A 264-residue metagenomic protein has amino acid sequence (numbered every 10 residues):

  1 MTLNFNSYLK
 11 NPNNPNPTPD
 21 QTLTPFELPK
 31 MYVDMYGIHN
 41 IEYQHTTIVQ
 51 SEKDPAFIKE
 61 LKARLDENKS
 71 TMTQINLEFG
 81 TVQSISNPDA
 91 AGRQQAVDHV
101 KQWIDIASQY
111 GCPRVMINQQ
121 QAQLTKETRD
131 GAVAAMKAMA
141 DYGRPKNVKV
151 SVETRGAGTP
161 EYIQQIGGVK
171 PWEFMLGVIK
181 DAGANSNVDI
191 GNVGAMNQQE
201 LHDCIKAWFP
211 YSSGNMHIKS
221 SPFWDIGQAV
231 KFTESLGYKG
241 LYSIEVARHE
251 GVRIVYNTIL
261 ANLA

Functional and structural regions predicted by a protein language model:
M1-N6, Q44-I48, L77-G80, Q120-A122 (+5 more regions): Active-site beta-loop-alpha junctions enriched in small/polar residues
M1-Q109, K126-E127, K137, R144 (+5 more regions): N-terminal pre-domain/capping segments
P12, N40-I41, D130-V133, K137-F232: Acidic/histidine-rich catalytic cores of soluble enzymes
N40, R114, N215, G240-L241: Residues at the N-termini of beta-strands
N87-G92, N118-R129, R155-Q164: Surface-exposed cleft-lining segments at the edges of enzyme active sites
F232-S235, I259-A261: Short, aromatic/basic amphipathic alpha-helical patches
G237-G251: Substrate-binding cleft of secreted/luminal carbohydrate-active enzymes
